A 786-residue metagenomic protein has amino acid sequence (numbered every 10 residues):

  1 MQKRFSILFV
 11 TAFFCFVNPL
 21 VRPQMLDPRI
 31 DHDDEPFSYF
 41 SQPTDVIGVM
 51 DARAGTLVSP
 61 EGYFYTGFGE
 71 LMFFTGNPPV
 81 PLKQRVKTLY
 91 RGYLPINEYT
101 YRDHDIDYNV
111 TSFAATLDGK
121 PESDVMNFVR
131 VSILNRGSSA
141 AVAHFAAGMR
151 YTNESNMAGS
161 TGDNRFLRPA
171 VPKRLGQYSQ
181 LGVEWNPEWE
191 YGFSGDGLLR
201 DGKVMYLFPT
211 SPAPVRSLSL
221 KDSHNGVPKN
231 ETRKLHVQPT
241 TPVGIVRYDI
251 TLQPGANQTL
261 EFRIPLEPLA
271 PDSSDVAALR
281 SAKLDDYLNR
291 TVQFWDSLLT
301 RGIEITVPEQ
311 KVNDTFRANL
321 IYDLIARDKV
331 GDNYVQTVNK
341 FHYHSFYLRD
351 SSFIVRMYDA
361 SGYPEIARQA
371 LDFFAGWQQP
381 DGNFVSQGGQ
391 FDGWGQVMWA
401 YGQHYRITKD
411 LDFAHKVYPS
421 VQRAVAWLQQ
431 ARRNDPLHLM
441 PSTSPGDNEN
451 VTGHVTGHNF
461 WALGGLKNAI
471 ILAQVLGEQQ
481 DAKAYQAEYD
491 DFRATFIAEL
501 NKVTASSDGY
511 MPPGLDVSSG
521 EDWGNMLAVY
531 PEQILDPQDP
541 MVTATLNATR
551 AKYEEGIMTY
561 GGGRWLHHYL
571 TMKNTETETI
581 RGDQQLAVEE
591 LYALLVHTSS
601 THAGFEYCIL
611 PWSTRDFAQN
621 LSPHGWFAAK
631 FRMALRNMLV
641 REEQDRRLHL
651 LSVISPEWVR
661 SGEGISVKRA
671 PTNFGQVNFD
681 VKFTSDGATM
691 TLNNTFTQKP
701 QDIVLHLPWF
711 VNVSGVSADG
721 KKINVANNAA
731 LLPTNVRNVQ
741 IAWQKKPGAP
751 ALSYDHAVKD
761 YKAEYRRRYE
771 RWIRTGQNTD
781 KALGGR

Functional and structural regions predicted by a protein language model:
M1-F9: Bacterial N-terminal signal peptides that target proteins for export
L8-V17: Bacterial N-terminal signal peptides
R22-V307, Q644-R786: Terminal accessory carbohydrate-recognition/targeting modules of carbohydrate-active enzymes
N135, R174-G182, P187, Y191 (+7 more regions): Aromatic-rich carbohydrate-recognition surfaces in CAZymes
L198-S223, L299-I325, L348-R349, Q379 (+4 more regions): Active-site acid/base region of carbohydrate-active enzymes
N230-T232, P239-L284, N339-K340, N383-D392 (+3 more regions): The feature captures the catalytic groove of carbohydrate-active enzymes
S281-F341: An acidic-aromatic substrate-binding cleft motif
F341-Y363, A370-P380, H415, P419-Q422 (+6 more regions): Active-site core of glycosidic bond-cleaving carbohydrate-active enzymes
